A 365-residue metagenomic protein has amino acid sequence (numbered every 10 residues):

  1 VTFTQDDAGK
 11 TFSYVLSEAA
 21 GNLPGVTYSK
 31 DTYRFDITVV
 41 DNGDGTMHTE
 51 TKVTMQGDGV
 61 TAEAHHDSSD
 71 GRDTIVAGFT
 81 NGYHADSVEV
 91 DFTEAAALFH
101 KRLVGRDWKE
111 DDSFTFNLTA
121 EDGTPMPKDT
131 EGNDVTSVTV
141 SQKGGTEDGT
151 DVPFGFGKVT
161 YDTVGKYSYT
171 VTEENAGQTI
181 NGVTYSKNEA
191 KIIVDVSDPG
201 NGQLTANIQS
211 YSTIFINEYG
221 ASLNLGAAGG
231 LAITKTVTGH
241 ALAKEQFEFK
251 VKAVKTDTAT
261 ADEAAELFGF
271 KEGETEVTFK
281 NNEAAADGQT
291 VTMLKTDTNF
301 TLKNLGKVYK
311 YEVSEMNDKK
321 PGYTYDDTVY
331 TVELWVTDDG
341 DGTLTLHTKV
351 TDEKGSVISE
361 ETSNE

Functional and structural regions predicted by a protein language model:
V1-E365: Solvent-exposed loop/turn and edge beta-strand elements of beta-rich ligand-binding domains
